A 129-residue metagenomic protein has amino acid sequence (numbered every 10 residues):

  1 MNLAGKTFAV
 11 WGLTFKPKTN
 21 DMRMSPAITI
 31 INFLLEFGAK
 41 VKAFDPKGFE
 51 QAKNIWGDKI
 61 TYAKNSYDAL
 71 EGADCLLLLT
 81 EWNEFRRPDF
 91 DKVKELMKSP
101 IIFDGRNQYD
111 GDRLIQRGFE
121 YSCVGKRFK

Functional and structural regions predicted by a protein language model:
M1-K129: Structural/interface elements that position substrates and couple domains in central-metabolism enzymes
